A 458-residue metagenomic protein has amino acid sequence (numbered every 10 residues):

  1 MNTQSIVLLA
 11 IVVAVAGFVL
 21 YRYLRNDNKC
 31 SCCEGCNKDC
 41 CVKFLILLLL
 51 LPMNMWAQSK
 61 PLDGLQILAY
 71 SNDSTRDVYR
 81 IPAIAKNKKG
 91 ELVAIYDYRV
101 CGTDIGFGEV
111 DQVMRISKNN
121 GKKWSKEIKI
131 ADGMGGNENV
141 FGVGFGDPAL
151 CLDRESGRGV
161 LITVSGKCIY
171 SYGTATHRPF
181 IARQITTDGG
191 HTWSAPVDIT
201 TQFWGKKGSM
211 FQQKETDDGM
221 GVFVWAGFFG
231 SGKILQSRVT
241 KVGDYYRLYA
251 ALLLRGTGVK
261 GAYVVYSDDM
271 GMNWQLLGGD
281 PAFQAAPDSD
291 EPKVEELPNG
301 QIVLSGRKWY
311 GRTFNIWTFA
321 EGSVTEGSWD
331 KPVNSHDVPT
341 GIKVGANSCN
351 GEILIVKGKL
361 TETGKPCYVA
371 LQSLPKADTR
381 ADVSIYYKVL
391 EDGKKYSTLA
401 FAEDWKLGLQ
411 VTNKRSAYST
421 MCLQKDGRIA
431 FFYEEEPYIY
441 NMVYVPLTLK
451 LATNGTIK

Functional and structural regions predicted by a protein language model:
M1-A10: Feature marks short, highly hydrophobic, charge-poor N-terminal signal-anchor/signal peptide-like helices that anchor
L9-A16, L20: Hydrophobic alpha-helical transmembrane segments of multipass integral membrane proteins
V19-D27, N54, Y438: Transmembrane helix-loop junctions and nearby membrane-interface residues
D27-L45: Cysteine-cluster motifs in flexible loop/terminal segments that predominantly coordinate metals
L45-S59: Bacterial Sec-dependent N-terminal signal peptides
Q58-K458: Asp-box/BNR beta-propeller blade signature and adjacent active/binding-site loops in extracellular glycan-interacting
